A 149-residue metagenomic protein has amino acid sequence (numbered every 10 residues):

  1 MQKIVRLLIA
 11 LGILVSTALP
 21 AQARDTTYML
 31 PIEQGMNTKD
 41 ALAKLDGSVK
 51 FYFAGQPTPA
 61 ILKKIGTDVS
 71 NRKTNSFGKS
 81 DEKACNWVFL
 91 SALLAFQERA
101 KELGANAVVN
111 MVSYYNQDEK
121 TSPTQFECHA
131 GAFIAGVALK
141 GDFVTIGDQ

Functional and structural regions predicted by a protein language model:
M1-L8: Bacterial N-terminal signal peptides that target proteins for export
L8-S16: Bacterial N-terminal signal peptides
L19-A23: Sec/Tat signal peptide C-region and signal peptidase I cleavage site
R24-Q34: N-terminal amphipathic, basic helical "cap/leader" segment at the start of enzyme domains
G35-F77: Compositionally biased P/S/T/G-rich terminal and signal peptide-adjacent segments that lie outside catalytic cores
Q56-A60, E98-V108, I146-Q149: A short, structured loop/turn motif at beta-sheet edges
T67-S122: Short, well-ordered alpha-helical segments
N110-Q149: Surface-exposed short loop/turn segments
